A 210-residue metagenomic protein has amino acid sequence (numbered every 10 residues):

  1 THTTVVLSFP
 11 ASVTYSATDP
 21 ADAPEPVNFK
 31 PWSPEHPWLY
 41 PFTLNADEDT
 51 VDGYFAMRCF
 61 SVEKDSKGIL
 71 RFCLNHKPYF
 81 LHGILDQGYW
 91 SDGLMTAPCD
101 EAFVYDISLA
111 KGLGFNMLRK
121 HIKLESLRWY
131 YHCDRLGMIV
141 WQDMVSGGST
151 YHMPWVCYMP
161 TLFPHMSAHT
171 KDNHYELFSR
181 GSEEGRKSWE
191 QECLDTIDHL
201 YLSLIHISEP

Functional and structural regions predicted by a protein language model:
T1-H132, L136-V140, E192, I205: Secreted/periplasmic carbohydrate-active enzymes, especially glycoside hydrolases
H82-Q87, L94, D143-I197, Y201: Aromatic- and acidic-residue-enriched carbohydrate-binding clefts of CAZyme catalytic domains
I207-P210: A short, hydrophobic C-terminal helix/tail in secreted or cell-surface proteins
